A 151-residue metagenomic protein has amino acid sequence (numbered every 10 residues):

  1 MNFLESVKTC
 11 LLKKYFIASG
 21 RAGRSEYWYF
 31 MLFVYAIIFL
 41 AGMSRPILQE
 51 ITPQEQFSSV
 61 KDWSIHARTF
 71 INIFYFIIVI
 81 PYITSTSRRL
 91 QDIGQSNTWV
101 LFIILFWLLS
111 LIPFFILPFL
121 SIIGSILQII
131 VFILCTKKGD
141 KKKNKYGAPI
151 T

Functional and structural regions predicted by a protein language model:
M1-F33, Y82-W99, F132-T151: Membrane-interface extramembranous regions at the lipid-water interface
E5, E50-Q56: Peri-membrane helix termini and adjoining interfacial loops of integral membrane proteins
S19-G20, S59-W63: Helix-boundary and loop/linker segments of multi-pass membrane transporters
S25-T52, S64-T86, S96-T136: Hydrophobic alpha-helical transmembrane segments in multi-pass membrane proteins
